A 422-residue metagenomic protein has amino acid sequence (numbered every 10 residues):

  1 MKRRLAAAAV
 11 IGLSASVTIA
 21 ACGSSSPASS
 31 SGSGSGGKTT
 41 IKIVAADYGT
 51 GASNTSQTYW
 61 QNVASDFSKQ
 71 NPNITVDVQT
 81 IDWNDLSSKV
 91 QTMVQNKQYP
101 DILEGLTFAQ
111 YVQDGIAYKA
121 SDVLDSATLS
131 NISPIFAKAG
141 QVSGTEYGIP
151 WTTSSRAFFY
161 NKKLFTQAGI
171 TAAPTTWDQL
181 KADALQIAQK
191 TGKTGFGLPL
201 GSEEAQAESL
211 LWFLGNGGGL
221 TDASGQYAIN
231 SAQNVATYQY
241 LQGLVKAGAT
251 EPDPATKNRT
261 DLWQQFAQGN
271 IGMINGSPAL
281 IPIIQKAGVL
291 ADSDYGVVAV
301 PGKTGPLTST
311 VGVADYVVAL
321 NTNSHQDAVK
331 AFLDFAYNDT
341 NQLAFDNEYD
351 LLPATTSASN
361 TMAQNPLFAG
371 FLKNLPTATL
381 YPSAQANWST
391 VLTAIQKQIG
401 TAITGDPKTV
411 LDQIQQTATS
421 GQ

Functional and structural regions predicted by a protein language model:
R4-T18, C22-A109, T304, T409 (+1 more regions): Conserved N-terminal structural module of periplasmic/extracytoplasmic solute-binding proteins
D101, T128-F165, L307-S309, A378-Q385: A structural signal for short loop-to-beta-strand junctions that line the ligand-binding cleft of periplasmic/secreted
L106-S155, E208, Q233, D292: Hinge/lid segment of periplasmic solute-binding proteins
Y147-P150, R156, D178-A228, I271: Extracytoplasmic/periplasmic solute-binding protein
T166-Q167, K246, N374-Q422: Conserved C-terminal helix/tail region of periplasmic/extracytoplasmic solute-binding proteins
A184-L185, K190, Q226-P254: Glycine-centered hinge/linker elements that transmit conformational signals in sensory and ligand-binding systems
A247-A249, K286-E348: Extracytoplasmic/periplasmic substrate-recognition and gating elements
Y295-V298, D346-A394: Long, aromatic- and glycine/proline-rich binding clefts that accommodate carbohydrate-like moieties
